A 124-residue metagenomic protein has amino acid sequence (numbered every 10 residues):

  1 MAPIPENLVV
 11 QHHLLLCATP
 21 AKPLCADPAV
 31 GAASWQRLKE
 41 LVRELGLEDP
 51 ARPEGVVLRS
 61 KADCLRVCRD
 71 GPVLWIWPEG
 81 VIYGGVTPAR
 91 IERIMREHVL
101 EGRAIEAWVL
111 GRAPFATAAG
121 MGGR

Functional and structural regions predicted by a protein language model:
M1-N7: N-terminal leader/targeting and pre-domain segments
V9-V57, K61: Small-residue-enriched alpha-helical segments and adjacent helix-cap loops that form tight helix-helix packing
W35, W75-W77, W108: A residue-identity detector for tryptophan
S60-M95: Mid-chain, well-packed structural core segment of small domains
I82-R124: C-terminal binding/interaction regions
